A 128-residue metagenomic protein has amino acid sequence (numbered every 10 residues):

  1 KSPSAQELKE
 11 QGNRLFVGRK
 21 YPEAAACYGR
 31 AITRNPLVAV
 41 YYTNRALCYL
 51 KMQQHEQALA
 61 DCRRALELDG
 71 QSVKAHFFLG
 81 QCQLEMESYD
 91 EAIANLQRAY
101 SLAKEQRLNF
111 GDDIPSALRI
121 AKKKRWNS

Functional and structural regions predicted by a protein language model:
K1-S128: Alpha-helical tetratricopeptide repeat
